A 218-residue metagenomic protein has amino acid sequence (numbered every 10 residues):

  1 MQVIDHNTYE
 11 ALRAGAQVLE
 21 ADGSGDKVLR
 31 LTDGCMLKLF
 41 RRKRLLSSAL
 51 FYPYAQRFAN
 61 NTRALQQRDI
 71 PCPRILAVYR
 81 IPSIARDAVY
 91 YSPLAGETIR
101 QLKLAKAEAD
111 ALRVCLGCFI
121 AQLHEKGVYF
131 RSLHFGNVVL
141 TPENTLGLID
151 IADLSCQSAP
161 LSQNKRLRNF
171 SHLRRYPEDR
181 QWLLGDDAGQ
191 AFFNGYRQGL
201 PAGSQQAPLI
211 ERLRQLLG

Functional and structural regions predicted by a protein language model:
H6-E97, C115, A121-K126: Conserved ATP-binding subdomain of kinase catalytic cores across diverse folds
A49-Y52, K103-L104, P160-S162: Short, solvent-exposed loop/turn segments at secondary-structure boundaries
A88-P93, T145-I151: A short beta-strand motif that forms the metal-chelation/ATP-contact edge of phosphoryl-transfer active sites
T98-A107: AlphaC helix of the protein kinase catalytic domain
A109-R113: Short alpha-helical scaffold element within the canonical Hanks-type protein kinase domain
Y129: Conserved catalytic-core element of eukaryotic-like protein kinases
L133-L140: Hydrophobic residue at the +6 position relative to the catalytic HRD Asp in the kinase catalytic loop
G147-G218: C-lobe/activation-segment region of protein kinase-like
